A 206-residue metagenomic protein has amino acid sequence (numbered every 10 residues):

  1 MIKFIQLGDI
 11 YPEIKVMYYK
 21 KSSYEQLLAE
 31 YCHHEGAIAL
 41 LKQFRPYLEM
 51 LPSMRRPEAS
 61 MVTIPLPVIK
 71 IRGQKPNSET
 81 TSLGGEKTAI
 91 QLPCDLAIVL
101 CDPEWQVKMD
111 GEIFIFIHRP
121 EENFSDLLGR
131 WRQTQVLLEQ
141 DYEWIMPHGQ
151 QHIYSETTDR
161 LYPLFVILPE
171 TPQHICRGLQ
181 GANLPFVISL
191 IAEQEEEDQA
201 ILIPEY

Functional and structural regions predicted by a protein language model:
M1-A59: Nuclease catalytic cores
K21, H118-R119: Residue-level detector of alpha-helix boundaries and kinks
L27, H34, S125, R132 (+1 more regions): Generic alpha-helical secondary structure signal
E30, I38-L41, P46-G111, P120-N123: Active-site metal-binding core of divalent-cation-utilizing nuclease and nuclease-like domains
E49-M61, D141-T158: Short mixed-charge
I113-I115: Electropositive, glycine- and tryptophan-enriched low-complexity nucleic-acid-binding patches
P120-E143: Mg2+/Mn2+-dependent nuclease catalytic core
L127-G129, W144-Y206: Non-catalytic C-terminal interaction segments of nucleic acid-processing enzymes
